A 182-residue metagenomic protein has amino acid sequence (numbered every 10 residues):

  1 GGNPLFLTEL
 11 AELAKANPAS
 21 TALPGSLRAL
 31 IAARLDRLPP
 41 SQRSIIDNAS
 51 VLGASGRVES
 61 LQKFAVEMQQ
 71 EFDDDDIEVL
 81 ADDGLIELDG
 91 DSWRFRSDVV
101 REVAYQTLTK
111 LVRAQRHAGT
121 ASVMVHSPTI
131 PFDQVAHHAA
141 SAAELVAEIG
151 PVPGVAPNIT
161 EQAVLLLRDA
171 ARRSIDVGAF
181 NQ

Functional and structural regions predicted by a protein language model:
G1-Q182: Short secondary-structure boundary elements
